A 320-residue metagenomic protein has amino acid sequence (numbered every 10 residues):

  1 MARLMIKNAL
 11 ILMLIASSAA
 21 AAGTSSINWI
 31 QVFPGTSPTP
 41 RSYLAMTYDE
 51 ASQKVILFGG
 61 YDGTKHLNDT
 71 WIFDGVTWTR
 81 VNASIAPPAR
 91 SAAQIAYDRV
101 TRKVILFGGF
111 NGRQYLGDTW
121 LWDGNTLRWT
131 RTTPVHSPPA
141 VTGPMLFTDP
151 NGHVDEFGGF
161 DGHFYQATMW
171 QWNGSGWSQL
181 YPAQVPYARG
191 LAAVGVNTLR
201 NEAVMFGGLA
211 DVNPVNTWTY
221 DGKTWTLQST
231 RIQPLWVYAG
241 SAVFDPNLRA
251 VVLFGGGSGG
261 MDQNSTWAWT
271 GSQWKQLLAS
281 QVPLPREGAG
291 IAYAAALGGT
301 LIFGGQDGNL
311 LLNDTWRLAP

Functional and structural regions predicted by a protein language model:
M1-L10: Bacterial N-terminal signal peptides that target proteins for export
A9-S18: Bacterial N-terminal signal peptides
A22-P320: Kelch-like beta-propeller repeat domains
